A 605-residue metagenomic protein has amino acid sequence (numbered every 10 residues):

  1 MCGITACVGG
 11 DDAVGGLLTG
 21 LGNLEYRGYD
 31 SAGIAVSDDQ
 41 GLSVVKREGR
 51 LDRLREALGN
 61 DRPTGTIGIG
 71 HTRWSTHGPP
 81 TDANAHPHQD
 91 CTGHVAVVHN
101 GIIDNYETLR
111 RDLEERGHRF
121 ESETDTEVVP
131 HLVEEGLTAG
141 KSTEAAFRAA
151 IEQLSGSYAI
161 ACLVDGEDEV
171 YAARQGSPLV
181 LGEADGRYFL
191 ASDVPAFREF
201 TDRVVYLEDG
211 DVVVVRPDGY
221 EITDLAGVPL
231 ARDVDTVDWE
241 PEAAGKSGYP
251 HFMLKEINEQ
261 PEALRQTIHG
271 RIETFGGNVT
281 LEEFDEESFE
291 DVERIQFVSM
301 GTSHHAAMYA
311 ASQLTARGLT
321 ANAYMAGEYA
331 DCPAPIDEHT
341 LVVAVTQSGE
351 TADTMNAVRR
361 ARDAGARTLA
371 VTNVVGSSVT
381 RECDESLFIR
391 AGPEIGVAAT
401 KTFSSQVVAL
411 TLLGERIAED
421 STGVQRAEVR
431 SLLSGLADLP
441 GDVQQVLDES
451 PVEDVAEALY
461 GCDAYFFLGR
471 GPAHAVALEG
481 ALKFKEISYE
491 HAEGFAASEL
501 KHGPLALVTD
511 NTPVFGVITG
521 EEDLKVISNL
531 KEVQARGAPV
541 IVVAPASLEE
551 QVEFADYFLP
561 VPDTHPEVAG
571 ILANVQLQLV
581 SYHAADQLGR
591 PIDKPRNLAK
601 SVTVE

Functional and structural regions predicted by a protein language model:
M1-P217, I222-K246, R265-H269, E273-S299 (+2 more regions): Conserved short alpha-helical segments that host acidic/polar catalytic motifs at enzyme active sites
D12-A13, G136-K141, D168-E169, E415-Q425 (+1 more regions): Short helix-capping/linker segments at secondary-structure and domain boundaries
L21, Q260-L264, I268-Q296, E385-P513 (+2 more regions): Active-site phosphate/pyrophosphate-binding segments
D52, T66, G70-A83, G270-E286 (+2 more regions): Glycine-rich oxoanion-binding loops at beta->alpha junctions
V128, S155-G156, F197, Y324-C332 (+3 more regions): Short acidic loop-to-helix transition motifs that present clustered carboxylates
S157-R187, Y460-E486, G520-E522, I527: Acidic/histidine-rich
G227, V552-F554, T564-E605: Generic C-terminus detector
E290-S434, D438, V517-P562, V580 (+1 more regions): Glycine-rich phosphate-binding loops that contact phosphosugars or nucleotide phosphates
